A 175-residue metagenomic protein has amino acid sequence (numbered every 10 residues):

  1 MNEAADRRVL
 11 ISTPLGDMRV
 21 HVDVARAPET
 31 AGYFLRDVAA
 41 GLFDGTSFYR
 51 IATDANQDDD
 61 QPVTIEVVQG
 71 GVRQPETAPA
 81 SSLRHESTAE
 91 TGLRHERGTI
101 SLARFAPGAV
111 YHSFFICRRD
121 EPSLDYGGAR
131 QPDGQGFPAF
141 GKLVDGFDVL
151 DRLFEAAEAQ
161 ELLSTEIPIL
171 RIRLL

Functional and structural regions predicted by a protein language model:
M1-L175: Cyclophilin-like peptidyl-prolyl cis-trans isomerases
